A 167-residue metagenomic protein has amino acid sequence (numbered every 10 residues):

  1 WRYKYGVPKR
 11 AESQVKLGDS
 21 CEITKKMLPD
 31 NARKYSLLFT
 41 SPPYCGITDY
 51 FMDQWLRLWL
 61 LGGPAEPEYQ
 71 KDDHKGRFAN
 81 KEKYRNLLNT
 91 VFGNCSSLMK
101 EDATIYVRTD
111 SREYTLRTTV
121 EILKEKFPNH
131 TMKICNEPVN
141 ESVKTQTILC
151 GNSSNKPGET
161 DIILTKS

Functional and structural regions predicted by a protein language model:
W1-F39, C45-G46: SAM-dependent nucleic-acid methyltransferase catalytic core
L17, V107-S111, K166: Active-site proximal loops enriched in glycine and acidic residues that flank catalytic Cys/His/Asp and coordinate
K26-P29, D49-M52, L116-E121: A short acidic (Asp/Glu
A32-R33, Q54-L58, L123-K124: Glycine-rich, phosphate-binding/catalytic loops in enzymes
P43-L87: Mobile active-site "lid"/loop adjacent to the S-adenosyl-L-methionine
F78-N86, I105-T118: Acceptor-substrate binding/catalytic loop of class I
R85-E101: A short glycine-rich, Lys/Arg-flanked "PGG" loop and its adjoining helix->strand segment in the class I
R112-K124, P128-S167: Class I S-adenosyl-L-methionine
